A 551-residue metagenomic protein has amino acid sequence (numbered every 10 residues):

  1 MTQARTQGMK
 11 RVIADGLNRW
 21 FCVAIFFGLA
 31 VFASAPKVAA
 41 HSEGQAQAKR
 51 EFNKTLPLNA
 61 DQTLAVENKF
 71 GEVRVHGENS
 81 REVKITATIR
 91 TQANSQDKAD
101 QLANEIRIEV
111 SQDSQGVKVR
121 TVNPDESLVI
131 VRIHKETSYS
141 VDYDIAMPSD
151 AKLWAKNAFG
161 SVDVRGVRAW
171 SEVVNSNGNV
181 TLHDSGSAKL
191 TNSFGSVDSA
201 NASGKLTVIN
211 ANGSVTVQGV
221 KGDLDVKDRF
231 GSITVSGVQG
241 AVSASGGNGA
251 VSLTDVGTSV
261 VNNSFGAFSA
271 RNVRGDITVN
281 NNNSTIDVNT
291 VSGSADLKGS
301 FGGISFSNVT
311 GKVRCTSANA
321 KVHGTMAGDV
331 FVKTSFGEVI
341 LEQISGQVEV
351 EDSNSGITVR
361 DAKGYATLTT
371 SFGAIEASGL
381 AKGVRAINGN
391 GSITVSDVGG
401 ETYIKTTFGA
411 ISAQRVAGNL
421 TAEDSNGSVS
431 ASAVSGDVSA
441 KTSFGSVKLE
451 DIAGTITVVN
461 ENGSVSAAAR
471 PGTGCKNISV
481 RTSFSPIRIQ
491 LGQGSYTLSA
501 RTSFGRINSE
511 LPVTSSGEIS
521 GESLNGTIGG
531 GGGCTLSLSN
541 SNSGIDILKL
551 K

Functional and structural regions predicted by a protein language model:
M1-K551: Intrinsically disordered, low-complexity terminal regions
